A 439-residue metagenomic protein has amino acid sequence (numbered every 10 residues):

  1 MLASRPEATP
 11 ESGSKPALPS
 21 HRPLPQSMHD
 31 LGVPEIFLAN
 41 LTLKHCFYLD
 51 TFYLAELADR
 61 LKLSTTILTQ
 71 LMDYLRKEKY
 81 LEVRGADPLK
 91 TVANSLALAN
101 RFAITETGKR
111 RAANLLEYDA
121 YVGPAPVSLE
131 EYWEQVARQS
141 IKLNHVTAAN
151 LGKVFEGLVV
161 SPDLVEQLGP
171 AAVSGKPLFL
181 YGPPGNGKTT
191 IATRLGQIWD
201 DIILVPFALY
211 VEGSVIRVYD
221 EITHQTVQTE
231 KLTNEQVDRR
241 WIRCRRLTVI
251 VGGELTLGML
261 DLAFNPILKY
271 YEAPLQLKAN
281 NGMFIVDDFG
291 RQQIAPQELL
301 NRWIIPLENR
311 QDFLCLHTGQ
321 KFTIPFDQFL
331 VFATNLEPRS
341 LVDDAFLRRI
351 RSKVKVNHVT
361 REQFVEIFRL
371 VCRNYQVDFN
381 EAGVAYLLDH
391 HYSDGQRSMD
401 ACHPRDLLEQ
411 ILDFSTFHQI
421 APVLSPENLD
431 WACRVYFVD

Functional and structural regions predicted by a protein language model:
H29, V92-H145, F437-V438: Short, amphipathic alpha-helical interaction segments positioned at domain boundaries
Y48-R60: Short acidic, hydrophobic short linear motifs in intrinsically disordered regions
L61-K77: Short amphipathic alpha-helical interaction segments
R76-K90: A short, conserved structural fragment
V136-V165, V377, D394-G395: Dynamic helix-loop-helix/coil hinge segments at AAA+ ATPase domain boundaries and subdomain interfaces
G152-V331: Conserved ASCE/P-loop NTPase catalytic core
R339-D343, V356-P404, F417-P422: Conserved C-terminal "switch" segment of AAA+ ATPases
A401-L408, F414-D439: Conserved C-terminal helix/linker of AAA+ ATPases
